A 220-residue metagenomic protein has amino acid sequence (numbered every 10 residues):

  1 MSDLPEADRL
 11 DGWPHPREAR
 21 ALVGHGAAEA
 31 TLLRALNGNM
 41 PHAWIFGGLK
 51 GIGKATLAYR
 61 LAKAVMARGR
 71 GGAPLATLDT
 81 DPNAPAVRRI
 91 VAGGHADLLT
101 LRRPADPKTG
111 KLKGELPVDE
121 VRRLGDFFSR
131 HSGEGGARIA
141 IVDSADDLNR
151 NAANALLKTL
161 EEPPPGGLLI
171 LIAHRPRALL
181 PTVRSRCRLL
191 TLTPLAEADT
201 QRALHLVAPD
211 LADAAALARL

Functional and structural regions predicted by a protein language model:
M1-N151: Clamp-loader machinery-focused feature within the broader ASCE/P-loop NTPase space
P14-R17, G26, A105-L220: Non-catalytic interfacial helical region
